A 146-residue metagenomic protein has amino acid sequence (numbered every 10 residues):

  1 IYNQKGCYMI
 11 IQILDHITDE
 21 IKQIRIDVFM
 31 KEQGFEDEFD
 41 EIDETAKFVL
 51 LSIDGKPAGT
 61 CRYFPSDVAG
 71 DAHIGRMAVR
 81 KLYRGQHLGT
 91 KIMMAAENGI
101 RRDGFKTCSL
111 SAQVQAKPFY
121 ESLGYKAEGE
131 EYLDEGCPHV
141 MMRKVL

Functional and structural regions predicted by a protein language model:
I1-Y8: Short, Lys/Arg-enriched N-terminal segments with co-localized hydrophobic residues within the first ~10-30 amino acids
M9-I21: A short beta-loop-alpha structural element at the N-terminal edge of CoA-dependent acyl/N-acetyltransferase catalytic
Q23-E36: Helix-loop element at the rim of GNAT/NAT acetyltransferase active sites that forms part of the acceptor-substrate
R25, Y120, Y125: Conserved active-site tyrosine of GNAT-family acetyltransferases
L50, K56-P65, D71-A78: Conserved beta-strand in the GNAT
V79, G85-N98: Conserved acetyl-CoA-binding loop-helix of GNAT-fold acetyltransferases
M93, I100-Q113: Conserved GNAT acetyl-CoA-binding A-motif
S109-S111, K126-M141: Conserved catalytic-core motifs of GNAT/GCN5-like acyltransferases
